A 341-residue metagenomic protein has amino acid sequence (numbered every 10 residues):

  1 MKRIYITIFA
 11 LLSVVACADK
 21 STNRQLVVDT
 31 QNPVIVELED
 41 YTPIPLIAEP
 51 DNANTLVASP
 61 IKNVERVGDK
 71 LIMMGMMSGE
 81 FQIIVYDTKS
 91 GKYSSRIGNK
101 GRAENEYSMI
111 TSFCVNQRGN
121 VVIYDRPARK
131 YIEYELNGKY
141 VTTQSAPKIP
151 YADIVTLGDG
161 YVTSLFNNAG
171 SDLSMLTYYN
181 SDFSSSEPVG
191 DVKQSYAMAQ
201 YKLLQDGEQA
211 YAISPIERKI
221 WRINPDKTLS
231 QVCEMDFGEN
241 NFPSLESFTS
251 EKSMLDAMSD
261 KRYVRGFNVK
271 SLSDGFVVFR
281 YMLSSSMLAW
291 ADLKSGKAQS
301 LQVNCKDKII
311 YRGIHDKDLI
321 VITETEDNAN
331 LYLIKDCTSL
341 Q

Functional and structural regions predicted by a protein language model:
M1-I4, D19: Positively charged n-region of N-terminal signal peptides that target proteins for export
R3-T7, V321: Generic short N-terminal amphipathic or hydrophobic helices
T7-V14: Bacterial N-terminal signal peptides
C17-Q341: Eukaryotic scaffold repeat domains enriched in small/polar residues
